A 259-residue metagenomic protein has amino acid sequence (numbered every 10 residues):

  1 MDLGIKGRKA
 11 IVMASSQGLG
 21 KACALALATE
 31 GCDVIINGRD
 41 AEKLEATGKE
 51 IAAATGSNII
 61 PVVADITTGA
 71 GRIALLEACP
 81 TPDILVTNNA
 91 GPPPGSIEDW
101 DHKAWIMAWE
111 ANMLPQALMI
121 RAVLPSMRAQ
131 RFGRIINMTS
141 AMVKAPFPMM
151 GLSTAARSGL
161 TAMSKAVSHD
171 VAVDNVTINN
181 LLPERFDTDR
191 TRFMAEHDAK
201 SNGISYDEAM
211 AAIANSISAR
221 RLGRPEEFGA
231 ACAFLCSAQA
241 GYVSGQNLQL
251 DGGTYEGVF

Functional and structural regions predicted by a protein language model:
A14-G18: Conserved glycine-rich cofactor-binding loop
D83, G91-P93, E98-I120, F132 (+2 more regions): Catalytic Tyr-X3-Lys loop
E98, A145-G151, V173, R192 (+2 more regions): Active-site loop immediately N-terminal to the catalytic Tyr-X3-Lys motif of short-chain dehydrogenase/reductase
I120-R121, K165: A short, exposed helix-loop element centered on a Lys and neighboring polar residues
P125, H169-D170, G241: Alpha-helical segment proximal to the catalytic Tyr-Lys
I136-G159, S164-V173, E184-F186: Catalytic loop of short-chain dehydrogenase/reductase
A145, A233, S244-F259: Short C-terminal tail/terminal secondary-structure segment of NAD(P)H-dependent dehydrogenase/reductase domains
A172, T177, V243-G245: Short, small/polar-rich loop/turn modules that mediate ligand/substrate recognition or access, typified
